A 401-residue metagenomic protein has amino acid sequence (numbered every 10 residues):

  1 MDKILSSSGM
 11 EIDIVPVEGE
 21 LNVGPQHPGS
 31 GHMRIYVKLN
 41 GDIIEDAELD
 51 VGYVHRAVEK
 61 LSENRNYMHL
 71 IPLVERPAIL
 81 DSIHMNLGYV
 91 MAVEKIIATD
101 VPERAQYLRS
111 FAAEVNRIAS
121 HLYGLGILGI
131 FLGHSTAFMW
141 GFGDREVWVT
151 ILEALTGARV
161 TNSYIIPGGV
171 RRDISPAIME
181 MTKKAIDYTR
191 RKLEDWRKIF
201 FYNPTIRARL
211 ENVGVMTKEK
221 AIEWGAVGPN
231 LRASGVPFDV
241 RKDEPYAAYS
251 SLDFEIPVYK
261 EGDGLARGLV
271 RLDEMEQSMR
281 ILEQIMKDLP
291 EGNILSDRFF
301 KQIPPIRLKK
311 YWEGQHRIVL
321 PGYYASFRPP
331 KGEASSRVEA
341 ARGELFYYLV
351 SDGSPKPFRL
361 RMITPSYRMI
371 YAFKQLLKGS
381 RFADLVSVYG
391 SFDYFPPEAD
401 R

Functional and structural regions predicted by a protein language model:
M1-R401: Metal/cofactor-centered catalytic core regions of large enzymes
